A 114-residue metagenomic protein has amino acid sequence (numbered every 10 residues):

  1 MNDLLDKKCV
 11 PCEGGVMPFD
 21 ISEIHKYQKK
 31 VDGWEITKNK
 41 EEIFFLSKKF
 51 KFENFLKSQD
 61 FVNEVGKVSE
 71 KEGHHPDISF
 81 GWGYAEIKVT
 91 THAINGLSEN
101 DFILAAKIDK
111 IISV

Functional and structural regions predicted by a protein language model:
M1-L56, D60-V114: Long, contiguous binding/interaction regions
